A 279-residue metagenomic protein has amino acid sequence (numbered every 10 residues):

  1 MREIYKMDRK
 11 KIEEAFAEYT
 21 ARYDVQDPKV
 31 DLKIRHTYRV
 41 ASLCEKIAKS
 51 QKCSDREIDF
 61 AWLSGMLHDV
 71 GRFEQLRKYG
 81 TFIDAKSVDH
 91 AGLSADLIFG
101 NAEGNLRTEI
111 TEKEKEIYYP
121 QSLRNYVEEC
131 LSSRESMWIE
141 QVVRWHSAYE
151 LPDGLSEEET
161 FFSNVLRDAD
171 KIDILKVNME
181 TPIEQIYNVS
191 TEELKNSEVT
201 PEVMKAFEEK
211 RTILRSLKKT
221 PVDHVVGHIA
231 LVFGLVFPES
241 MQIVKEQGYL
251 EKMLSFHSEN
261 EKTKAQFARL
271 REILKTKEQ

Functional and structural regions predicted by a protein language model:
M1-G92, S156: Acidic/His-rich, divalent-metal-binding segments that scaffold phosphate/diphosphate chemistry
R2, K29-I34, Y38, S42-S54 (+4 more regions): Divalent metal-dependent phosphate-bond-processing catalytic cores, especially two-metal-ion Mg2+/Mn2+ enzymes that act
I12-A15, Y19-Y23, D69, F73 (+6 more regions): Amphipathic, alpha-helical segments enriched in basic
Y23, N125-V127, N188-E193: A broad, low-specificity signal for short, low-complexity segments enriched in glycine/proline and polar/charged
S54-M66, E112-I117, S133-V142, E159-V165: Alpha-helical scaffolds flanking conserved acidic
F73-W138, Y149: Hydrophobic/aromatic-rich structural module bridging two neighboring secondary-structure elements via a short loop
W145: Phosphate-coordinating loops and pocket residues in cytosolic domains that bind phosphorylated ligands
